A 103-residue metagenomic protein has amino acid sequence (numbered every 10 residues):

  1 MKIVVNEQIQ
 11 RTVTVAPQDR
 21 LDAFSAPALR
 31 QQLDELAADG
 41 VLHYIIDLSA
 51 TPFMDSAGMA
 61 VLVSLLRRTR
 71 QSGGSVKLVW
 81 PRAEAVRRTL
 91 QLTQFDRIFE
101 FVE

Functional and structural regions predicted by a protein language model:
M1-A16: Short beta-strand/loop segment at the start of cytosolic alpha/beta domains
R20-I98: Amphipathic alpha-helical interaction surfaces in cytosolic regulatory modules
E100-E103: Short acidic-hydrophobic, aromatic-tinged amphipathic segments that line or gate anion-handling sites
